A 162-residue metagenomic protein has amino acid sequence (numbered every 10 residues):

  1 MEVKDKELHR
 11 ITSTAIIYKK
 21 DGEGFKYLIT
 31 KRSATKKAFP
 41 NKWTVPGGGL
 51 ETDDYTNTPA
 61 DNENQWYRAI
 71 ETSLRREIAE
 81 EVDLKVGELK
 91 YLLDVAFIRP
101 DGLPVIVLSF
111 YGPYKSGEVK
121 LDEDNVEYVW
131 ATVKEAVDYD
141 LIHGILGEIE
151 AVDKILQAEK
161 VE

Functional and structural regions predicted by a protein language model:
M1-G22, T35: Acidic, metal-coordinating catalytic segment for phosphate/diphosphate chemistry, firing primarily on the Nudix
H9, W66, I70, P104-I106: Residue-level preference for beta-strand/loop junctions
T12-S13, A69, V126: Short loop/turn microsegments at loop-to-beta-strand junctions
I17-K19, K31, S109-P113, T132: Short, well-ordered beta-strand micro-motif
G24-R76: Conserved Nudix-box catalytic region and its N-terminal flanking loop in Nudix hydrolases and closely related
K36, N41-W43, G48, T52-D53 (+3 more regions): Nudix hydrolase/Nudix homology domain
E77, E81-K85: Short alpha-helical functional segments enriched in proximate histidine and acidic residues
K85-E88, L93-E118: Active-site-adjacent beta-strand/loop module that shapes the phosphate/pyrophosphate-binding cleft
